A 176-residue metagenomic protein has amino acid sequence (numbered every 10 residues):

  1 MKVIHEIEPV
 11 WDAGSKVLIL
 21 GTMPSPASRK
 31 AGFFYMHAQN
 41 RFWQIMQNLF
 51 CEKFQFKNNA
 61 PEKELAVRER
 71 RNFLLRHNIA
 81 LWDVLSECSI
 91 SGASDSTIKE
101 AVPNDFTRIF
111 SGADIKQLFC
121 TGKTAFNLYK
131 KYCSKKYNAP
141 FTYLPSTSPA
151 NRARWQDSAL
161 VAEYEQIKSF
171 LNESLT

Functional and structural regions predicted by a protein language model:
M1-K16, H37-A38, G92-T107, K130-T176: C-terminal capping/extension of enzyme domains
K16-T22: Short, hydrophobic/glycine-enriched beta-strand segments
V17, S28, L118: Short glycine- and Lys/Arg-enriched binding-loop motifs that mark or flank ligand-binding interfaces
M23-A27, N40-R41, S86-S89, T124-F126 (+1 more regions): Short, solvent-exposed loop/turn segments at secondary-structure junctions
S28-T97: Short, surface-exposed acidic-centric catalytic microdomains
Q44-N48, R108, G112, K131: Residue-level signal for well-ordered alpha-helical scaffold segments within enzymatic catalytic domains
R76-T124: Internal catalytic-core helix/loop-beta-alpha segment that presents or stabilizes conserved functional determinants
